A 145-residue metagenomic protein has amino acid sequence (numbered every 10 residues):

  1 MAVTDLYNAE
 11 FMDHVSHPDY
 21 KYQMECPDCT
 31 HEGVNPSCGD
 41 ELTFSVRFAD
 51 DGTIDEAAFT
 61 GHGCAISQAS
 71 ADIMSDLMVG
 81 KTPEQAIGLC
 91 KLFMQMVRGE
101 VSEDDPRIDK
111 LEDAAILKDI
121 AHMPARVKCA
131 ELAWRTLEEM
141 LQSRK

Functional and structural regions predicted by a protein language model:
M1-E25, K81-K145: C-terminal binding/interaction regions
H17, K21-G61: Structured beta-strand/loop patches that form or line metal/cofactor-binding pockets in enzymes
C38, I66, H122-R126: Secondary-structure capping and boundary motifs in well-ordered enzyme cores
L42, D72, K128: Active-site phosphate/pyrophosphate-handling residues
H62-Q68: Short, thiol/selenol-centered motifs that function as redox-active sites or metal-ligating centers
Q68-A69, G88: Alpha-helical macromolecular-interaction surfaces
S70-T82: Alpha-helical support elements that line or immediately flank enzyme active sites and cofactor-binding pockets
